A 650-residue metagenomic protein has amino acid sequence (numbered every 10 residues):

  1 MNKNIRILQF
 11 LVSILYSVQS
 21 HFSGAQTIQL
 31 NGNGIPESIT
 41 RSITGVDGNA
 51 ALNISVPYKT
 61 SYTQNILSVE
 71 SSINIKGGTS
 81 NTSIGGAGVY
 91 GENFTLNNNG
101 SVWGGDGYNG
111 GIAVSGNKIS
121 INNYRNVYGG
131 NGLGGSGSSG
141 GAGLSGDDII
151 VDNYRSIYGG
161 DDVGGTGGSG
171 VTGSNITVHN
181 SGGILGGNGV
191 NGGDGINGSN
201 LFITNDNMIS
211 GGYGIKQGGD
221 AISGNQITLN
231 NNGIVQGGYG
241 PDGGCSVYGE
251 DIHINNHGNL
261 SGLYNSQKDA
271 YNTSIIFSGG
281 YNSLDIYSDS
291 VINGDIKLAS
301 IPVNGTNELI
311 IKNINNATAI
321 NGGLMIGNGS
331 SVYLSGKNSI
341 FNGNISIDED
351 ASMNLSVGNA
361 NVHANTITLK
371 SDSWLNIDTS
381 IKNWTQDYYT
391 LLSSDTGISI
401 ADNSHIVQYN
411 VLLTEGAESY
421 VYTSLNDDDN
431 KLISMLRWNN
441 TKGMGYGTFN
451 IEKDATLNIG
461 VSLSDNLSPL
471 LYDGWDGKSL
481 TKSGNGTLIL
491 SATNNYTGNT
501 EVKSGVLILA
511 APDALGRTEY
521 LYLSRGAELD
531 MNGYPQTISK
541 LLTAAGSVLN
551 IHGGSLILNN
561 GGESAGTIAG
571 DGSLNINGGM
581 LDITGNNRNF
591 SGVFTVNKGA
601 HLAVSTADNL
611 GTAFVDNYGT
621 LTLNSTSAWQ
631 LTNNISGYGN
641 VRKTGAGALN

Functional and structural regions predicted by a protein language model:
K3, L15-I35, G262, S283-G294 (+4 more regions): Extracellular/surface-exposed low-complexity segments
R6-S13: Sec-dependent N-terminal signal peptides
G24-G105, M435-T493, L581, L649: N-terminal segments that cap or nucleate solenoid repeat domains
S38-T40, N49, K59, E70-S72 (+25 more regions): Tight coil/turn sites that cap or link beta-strands
S42-A51, S72-G88, N99-A113, Y124-S145 (+12 more regions): Glycine-centered low-complexity coil/loop motifs and glycine-rich tracts, especially the flexible linkers
N53, N65, V69-N74, N93 (+33 more regions): Asparagine/serine/threonine-enriched low-complexity, disordered tracts, especially those forming N-linked glycosylation
I222, P241, Y264-F277, L284-D295 (+8 more regions): Surface-exposed loop/turn positions within long extracellular repeat scaffolds, especially the passenger domains
